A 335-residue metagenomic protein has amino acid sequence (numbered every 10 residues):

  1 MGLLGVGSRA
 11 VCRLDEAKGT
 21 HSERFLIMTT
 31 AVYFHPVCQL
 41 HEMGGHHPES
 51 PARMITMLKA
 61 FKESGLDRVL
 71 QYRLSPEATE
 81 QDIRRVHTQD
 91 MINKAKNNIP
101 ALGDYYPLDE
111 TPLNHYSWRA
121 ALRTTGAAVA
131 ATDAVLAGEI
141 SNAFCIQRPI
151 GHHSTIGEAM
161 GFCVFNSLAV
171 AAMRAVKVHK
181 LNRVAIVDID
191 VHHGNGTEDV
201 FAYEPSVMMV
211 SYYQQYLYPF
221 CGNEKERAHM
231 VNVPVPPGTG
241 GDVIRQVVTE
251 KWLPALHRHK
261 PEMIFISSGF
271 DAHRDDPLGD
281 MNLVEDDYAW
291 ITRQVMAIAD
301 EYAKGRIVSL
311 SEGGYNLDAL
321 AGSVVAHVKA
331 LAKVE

Functional and structural regions predicted by a protein language model:
E16-I27: Short, Lys/Arg-enriched N-terminal segments with co-localized hydrophobic residues within the first ~10-30 amino acids
F25-E335: HDAC/HDAC-like amidohydrolase catalytic core signature
